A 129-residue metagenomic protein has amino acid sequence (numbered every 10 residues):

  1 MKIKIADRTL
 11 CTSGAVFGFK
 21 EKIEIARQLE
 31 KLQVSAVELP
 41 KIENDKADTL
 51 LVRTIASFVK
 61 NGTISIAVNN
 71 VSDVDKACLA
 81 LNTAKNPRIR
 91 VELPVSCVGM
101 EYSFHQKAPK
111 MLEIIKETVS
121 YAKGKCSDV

Functional and structural regions predicted by a protein language model:
M1-I3, Q33-S35, K60-I64, K85-P87 (+1 more regions): Short, well-ordered coil/turn segments that N-cap beta-strands
K4-E21, S65-V71, M100-K110: Active-site mouth loops of central-metabolism enzymes
A6-D7, N86-C97: Non-cysteine beta-strand/loop elements that form the S-adenosyl-L-methionine
S13, L29, I89: Conserved, mostly hydrophobic/aromatic
F17-Q28, V74-C78, I115: Short, acidic/polar
K31, R53-V59, K76-R88, V119-K125: Acidic (Asp/Glu)-rich catalytic clusters
V34-V68, L93-Q106: Glycine-rich, proline-tolerant flexible connector loops at the mouths of alpha/beta enzymes
S96-V129: Hydrophobic alpha-helical hairpins/lids featuring a short glycine-rich hinge
